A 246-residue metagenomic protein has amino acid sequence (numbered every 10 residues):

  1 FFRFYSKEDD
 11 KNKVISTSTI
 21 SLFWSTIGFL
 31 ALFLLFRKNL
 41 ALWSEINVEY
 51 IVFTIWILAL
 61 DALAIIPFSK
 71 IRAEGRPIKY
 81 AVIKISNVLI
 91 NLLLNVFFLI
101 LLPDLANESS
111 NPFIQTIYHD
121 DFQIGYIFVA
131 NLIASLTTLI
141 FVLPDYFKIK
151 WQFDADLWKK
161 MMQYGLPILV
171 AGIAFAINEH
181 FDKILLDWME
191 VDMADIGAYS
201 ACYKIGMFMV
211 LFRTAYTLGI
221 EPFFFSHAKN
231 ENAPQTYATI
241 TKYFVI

Functional and structural regions predicted by a protein language model:
R3-K7, D61-K84, Y146-I149: Membrane-interface junctions at transmembrane-helix termini in multi-pass inner-membrane proteins
F4-I20, A198-I246: Specific pore-lining/lateral-gate transmembrane helices of multi-pass inner-membrane transport and insertion machines
T19-W43, A238-I246: Alpha-helical transmembrane segments of multi-pass membrane transport and lipid-handling proteins
I27, A31, W43-P67, F128-V129: Alpha-helical transmembrane segments of multi-pass membrane proteins
G28-I46, L102-Q115: Short membrane-interface helical motifs at transmembrane helix boundaries in multi-pass membrane transporters
A41, I173-F208, F223-S226: Helix-terminus/linker motif at the lipid-water interface of multi-pass membrane proteins
V52, A81-F147, Y203: Hydrophobic alpha-helical transmembrane segments
L105-Y126, T138-E179, G219, F223-Q235: Interhelical loop/hinge segments that connect adjacent transmembrane helices in multipass membrane
